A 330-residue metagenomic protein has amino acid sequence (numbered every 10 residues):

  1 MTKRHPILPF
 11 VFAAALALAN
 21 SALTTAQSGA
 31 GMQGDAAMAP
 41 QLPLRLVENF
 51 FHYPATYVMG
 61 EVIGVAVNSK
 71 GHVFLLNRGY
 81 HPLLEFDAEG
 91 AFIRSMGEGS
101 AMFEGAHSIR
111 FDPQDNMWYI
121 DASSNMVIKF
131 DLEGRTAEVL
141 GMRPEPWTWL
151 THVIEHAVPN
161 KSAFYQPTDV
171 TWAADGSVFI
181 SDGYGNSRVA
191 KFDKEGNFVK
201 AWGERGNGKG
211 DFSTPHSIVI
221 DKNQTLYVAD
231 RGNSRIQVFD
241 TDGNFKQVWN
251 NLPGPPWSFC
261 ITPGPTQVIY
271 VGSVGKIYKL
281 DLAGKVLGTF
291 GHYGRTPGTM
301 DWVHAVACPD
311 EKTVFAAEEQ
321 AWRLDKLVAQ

Functional and structural regions predicted by a protein language model:
M1-V11: Bacterial N-terminal signal peptides that target proteins for export
P9-S21: Bacterial N-terminal signal peptides
L23-T25: Sec/Tat signal peptide C-region and signal peptidase I cleavage site
Q27-Q330: Eukaryotic scaffold repeat domains enriched in small/polar residues
